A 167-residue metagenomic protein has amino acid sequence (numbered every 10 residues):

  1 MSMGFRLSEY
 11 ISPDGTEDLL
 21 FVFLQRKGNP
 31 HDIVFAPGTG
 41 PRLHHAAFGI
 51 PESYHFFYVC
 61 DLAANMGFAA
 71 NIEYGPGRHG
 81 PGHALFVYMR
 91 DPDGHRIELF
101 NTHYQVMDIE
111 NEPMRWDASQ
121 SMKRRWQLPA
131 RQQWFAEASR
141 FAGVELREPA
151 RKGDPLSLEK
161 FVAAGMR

Functional and structural regions predicted by a protein language model:
M1, F48-R96, N101-R167: Vicinal oxygen chelate
M1-P30: Core segments of cupin and vicinal oxygen chelate
E9, D32-V34, A70-G75: A short linear hydrophobic-aromatic micro-motif
P13-T16, G38, G77-G82: A short beta-turn/loop motif at secondary-structure boundaries
L20-V22, H44, H83-V87: Short beta-strand micro-motifs in enzyme catalytic cores
N29, A36-P41, A64: Flexible internal linker/loop segments at domain or repeat junctions
P30-I33, G94-H95: Short, charged/polar, Gly/Pro-enriched secondary-structure boundary elements
A36-P37, L43-P51: Catalytic core of non-heme Fe(II) oxygenases with the double-stranded beta-helix
